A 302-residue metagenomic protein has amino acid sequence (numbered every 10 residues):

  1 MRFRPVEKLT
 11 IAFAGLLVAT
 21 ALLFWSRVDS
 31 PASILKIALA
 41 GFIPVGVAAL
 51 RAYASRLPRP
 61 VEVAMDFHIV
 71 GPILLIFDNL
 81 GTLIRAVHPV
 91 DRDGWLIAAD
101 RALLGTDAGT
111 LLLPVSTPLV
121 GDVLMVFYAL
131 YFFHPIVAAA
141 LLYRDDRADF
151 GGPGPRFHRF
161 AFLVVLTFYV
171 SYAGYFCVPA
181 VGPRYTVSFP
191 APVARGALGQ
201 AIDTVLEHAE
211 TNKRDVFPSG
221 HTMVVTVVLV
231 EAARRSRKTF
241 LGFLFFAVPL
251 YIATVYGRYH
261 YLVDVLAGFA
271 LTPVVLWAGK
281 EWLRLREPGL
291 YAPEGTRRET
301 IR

Functional and structural regions predicted by a protein language model:
M1-F42, P60-H134: N-terminal transmembrane-helix/juxtamembrane module of multi-pass inner/ER membrane proteins
M1-V6, P288-R302: Short, intrinsically disordered terminal tails adjacent to the first/last structured region
G15-F24, I73-I76, F168-F176, A247-Y256: Aromatic-anchored segments of alpha-helical transmembrane domains
E62-G71, I136-V178, T186: Interfacial segments of alpha-helical transmembrane regions
D78-G94, L166-V193: Transmembrane alpha-helix/helix-exit interface in multi-pass inner-membrane proteins
V137-R144, T222-F240, A270-E281: Membrane-interfacial alpha-helical segments at the cytosolic side of multi-pass membrane proteins
A173-R235: Membrane-interfacial catalytic/cofactor-binding modules of polytopic membrane enzymes
G182-T186, V216, P249-V275: Interfacial helix-loop-helix junctions of multi-pass membrane proteins
